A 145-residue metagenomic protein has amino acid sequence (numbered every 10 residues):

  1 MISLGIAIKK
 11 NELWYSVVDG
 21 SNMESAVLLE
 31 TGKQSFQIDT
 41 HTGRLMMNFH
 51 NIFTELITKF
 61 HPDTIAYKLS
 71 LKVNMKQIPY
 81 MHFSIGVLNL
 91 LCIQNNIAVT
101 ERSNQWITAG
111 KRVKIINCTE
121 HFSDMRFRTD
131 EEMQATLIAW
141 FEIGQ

Functional and structural regions predicted by a protein language model:
M1-L4, K9-Q145: Phosphate- and other anionic-substrate recognition elements at nucleic-acid/protein interfaces
